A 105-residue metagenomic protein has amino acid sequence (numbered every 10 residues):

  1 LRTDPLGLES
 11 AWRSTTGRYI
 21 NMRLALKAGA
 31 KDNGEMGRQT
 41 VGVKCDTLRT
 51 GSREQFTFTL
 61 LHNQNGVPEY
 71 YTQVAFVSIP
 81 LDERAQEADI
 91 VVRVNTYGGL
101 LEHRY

Functional and structural regions predicted by a protein language model:
L1-R13: Transition segment at domain starts
G7-E9, R53-E54, D82-Q86: Glycine-rich loops and low-complexity Gly/Arg-rich segments that provide flexible linkers or classic glycine-based
S10-L61: Short helix-loop boundary/capping segments
A30-D32, P68, L100: Residue-level signal for secondary-structure boundary sites
T40-V41, F56, Y71-A75, Y105: Surface-exposed beta-strand edges and their flanking turn/coil or helix-capping segments
H62-I90, T96-Y97: Short, solvent-exposed, Trp/other aromatic-anchored flexible loops in extracytoplasmic proteins
G99-Y105: Edge beta-strands of extracellular beta-sandwich domains
